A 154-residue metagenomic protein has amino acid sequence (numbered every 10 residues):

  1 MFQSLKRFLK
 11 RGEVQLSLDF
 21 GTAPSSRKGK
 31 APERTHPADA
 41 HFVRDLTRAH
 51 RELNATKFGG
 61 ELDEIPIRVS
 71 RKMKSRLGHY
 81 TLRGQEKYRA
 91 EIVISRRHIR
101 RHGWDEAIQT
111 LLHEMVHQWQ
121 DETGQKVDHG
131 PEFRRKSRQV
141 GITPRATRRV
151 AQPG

Functional and structural regions predicted by a protein language model:
M1-Q109, Q118-G154: Active-site-proximal or metal-binding-adjacent scaffold patches in catalytic folds
E114-V116: DNA-recognition alpha helix
